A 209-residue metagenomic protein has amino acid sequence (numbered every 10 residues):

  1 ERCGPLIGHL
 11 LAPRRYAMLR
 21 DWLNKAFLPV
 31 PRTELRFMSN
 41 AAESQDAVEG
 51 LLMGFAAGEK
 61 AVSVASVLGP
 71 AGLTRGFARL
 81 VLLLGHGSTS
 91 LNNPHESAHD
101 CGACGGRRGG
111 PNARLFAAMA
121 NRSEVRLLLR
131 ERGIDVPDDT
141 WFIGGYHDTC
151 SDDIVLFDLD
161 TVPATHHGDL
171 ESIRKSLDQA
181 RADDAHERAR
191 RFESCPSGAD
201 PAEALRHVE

Functional and structural regions predicted by a protein language model:
E1-T74: Active-site cores of enzymes that catalyze phosphoryl transfer or operate on phosphate-rich substrates
R2, R14-R15, R20, R32 (+12 more regions): Arginine residue identity/basic-tract feature
Q45-L80, G85-E171: Catalytic or ion-translocation cores adjacent to nucleophile or general acid/base/metal-coordination motifs in diverse
A164-E209: Long, compositionally biased intrinsically disordered regions
